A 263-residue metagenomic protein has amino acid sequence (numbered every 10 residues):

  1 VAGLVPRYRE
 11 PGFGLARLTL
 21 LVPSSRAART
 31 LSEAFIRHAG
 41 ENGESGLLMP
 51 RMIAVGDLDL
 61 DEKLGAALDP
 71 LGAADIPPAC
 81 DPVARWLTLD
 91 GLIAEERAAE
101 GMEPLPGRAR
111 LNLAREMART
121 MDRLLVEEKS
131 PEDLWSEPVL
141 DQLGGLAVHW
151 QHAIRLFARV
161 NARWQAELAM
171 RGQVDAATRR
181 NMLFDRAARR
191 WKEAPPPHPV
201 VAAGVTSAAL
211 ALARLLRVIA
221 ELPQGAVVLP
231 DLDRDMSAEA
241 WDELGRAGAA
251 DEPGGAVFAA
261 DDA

Functional and structural regions predicted by a protein language model:
V1-A263: Nucleic acid-machinery interaction/catalytic patches
